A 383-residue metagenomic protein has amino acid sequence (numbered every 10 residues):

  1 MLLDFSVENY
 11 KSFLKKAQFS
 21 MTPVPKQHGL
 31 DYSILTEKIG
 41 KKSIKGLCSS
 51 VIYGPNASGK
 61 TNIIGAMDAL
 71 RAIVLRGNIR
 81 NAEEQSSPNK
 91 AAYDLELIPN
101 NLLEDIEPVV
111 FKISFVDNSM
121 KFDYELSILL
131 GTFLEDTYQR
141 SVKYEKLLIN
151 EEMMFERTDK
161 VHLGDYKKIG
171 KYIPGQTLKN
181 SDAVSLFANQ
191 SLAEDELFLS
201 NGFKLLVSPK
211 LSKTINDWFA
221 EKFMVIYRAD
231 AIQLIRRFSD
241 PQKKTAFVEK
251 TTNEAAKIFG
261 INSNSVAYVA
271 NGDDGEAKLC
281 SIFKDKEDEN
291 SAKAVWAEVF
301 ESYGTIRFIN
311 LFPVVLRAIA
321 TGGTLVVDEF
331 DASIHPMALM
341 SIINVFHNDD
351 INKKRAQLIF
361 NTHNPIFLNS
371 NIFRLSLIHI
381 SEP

Functional and structural regions predicted by a protein language model:
M1-L75, K284-P383: Switch/communication elements of ASCE P-loop NTPase nucleotide-binding domains
L3, F111-I113, Y124-L126, K143 (+1 more regions): Hydrophobic residues positioned within well-ordered beta-strands of beta-sheet architectures
V7, I113-S119, L147-I149, F283-N290: Short acidic, glycine-rich loop/turn motifs
Q27-H28, S119-M120, T132-Y138, D273-G275 (+2 more regions): Short, solvent-exposed loop/turn segments that connect beta-strands within catalytic domains and beta-strand-rich
E37, S43-V51, P55, G65-L130: Conserved P-loop NTP-binding catalytic core
D123-V266: Electropositive, glycine-dotted interaction segments that contact anionic polymers or phosphate-rich ligands
D240-V248, N271, F300-Y303, R307: Short, contiguous, pocket-lining structural segments that sit at or immediately flank catalytic/ligand-binding sites
S263-A277: Long, charged, glycine-rich C-terminal linkers/tails
